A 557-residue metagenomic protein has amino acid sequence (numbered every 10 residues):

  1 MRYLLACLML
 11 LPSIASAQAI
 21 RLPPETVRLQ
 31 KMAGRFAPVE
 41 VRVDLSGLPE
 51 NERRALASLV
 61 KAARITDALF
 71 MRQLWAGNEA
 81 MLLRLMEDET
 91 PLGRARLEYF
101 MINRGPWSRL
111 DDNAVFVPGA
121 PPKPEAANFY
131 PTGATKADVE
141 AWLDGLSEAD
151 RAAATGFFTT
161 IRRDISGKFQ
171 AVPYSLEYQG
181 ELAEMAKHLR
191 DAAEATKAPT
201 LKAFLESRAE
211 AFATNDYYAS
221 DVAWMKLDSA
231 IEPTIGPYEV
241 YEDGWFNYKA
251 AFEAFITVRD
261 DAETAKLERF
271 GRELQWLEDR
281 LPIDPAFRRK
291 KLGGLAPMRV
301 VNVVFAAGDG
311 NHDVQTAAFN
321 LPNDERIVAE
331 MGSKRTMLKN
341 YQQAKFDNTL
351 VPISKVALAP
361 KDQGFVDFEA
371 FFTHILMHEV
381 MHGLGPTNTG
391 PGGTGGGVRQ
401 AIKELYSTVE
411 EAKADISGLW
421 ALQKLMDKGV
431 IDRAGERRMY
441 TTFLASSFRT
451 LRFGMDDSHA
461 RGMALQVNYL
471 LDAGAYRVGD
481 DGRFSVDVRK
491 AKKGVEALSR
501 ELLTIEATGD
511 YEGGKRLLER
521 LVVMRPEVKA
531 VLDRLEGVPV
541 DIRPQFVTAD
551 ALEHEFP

Functional and structural regions predicted by a protein language model:
L5-S13: Bacterial N-terminal signal peptides
A19-T196, T200-F204: N-terminal helix-rich structural modules
Y174-Q363, D367: Contiguous, non-catalytic segments that form substrate-binding/exosite surfaces or channel walls
A198, S407-K424: An active-site-proximal "capping" alpha-helix that borders the catalytic cofactor pocket
T373-T387, A414, L419: Active-site recognition of the HExxH zinc-binding catalytic motif
P386-A412: Post-HEXXH active-site segment of zinc metalloproteases
L419-R516, R520: Long, well-structured alpha-helical subdomains associated with metal-dependent extracellular/ecto-lumenal hydrolases
S499, L503-P557: Extended, compositionally biased alpha-helical segments that mediate assembly or anchoring
